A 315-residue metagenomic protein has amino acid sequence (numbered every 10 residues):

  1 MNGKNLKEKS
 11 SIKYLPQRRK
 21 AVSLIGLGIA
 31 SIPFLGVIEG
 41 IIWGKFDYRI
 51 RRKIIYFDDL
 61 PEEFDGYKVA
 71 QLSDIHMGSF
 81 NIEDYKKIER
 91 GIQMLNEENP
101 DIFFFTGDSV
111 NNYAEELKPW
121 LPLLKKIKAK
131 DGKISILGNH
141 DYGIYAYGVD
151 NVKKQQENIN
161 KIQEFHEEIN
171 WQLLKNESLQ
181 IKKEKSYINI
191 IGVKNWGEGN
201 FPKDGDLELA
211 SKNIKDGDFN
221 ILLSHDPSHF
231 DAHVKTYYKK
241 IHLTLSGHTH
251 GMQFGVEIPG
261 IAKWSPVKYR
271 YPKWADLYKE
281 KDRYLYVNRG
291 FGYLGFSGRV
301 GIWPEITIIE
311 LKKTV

Functional and structural regions predicted by a protein language model:
N5-I32: N-terminal secretory signal peptides and thylakoid transit peptides that target proteins across membranes
K9-S11, L15, I42-E97: N-terminal signal-anchor transmembrane helix
R51-Y56, P119-V193, G199-P202, K212 (+1 more regions): Extended active-site neighborhood of metal-dependent phosphoesterases/phosphodiesterases
G66-S79, Y187-W196, I221-H225, Y284-R289: Active-site-proximal beta-strand elements of phosphoester/diester hydrolases
Y67-K154: Membrane-embedded segments
L72-S73, F103-G107, K133-N139, L174-N176 (+3 more regions): Active-site neighborhood of phospho(di)ester-bond hydrolases with catalytic His/Asp-centered motifs
G197-G217, L223-T244: Active-site-proximal loop/helix segments of hydrolase catalytic cores
P227-T307, V315: Conserved beta-sheet core of the metallophosphoesterase superfamily
